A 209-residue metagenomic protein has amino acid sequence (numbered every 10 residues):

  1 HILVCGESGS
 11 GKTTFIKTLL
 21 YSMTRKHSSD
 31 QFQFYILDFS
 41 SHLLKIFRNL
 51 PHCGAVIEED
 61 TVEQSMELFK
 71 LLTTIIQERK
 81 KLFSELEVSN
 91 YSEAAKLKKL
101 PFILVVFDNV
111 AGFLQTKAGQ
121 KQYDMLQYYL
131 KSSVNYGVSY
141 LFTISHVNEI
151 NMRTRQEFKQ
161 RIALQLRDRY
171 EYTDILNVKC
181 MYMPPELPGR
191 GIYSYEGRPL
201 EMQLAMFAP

Functional and structural regions predicted by a protein language model:
H1-S89, A95-L176, Y182-P185, E196: P-loop NTPase catalytic phosphate-binding loop
M183-P209: Conserved AAA+ ATPase small/helical "lid" subdomain
